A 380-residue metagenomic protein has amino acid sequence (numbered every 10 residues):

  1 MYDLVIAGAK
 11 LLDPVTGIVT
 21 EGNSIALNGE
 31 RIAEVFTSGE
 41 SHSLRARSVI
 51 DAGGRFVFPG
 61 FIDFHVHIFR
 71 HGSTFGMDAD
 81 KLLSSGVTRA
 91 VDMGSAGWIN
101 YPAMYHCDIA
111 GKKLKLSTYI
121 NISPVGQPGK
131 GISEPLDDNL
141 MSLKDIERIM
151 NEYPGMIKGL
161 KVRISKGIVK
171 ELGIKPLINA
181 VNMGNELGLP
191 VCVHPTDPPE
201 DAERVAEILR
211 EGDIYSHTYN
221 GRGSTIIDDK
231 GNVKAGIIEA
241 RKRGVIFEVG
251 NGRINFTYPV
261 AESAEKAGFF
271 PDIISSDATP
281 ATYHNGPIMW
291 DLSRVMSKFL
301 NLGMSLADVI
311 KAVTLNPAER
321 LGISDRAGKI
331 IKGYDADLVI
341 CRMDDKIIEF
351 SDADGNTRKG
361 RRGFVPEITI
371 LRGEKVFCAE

Functional and structural regions predicted by a protein language model:
Y2-A7, V15, N28, H42-T88: Replace "His-x-His-based motif
A9, I25, E30, G54 (+11 more regions): Divalent metal-coordination and catalytic microenvironments
G17-L27: A conserved glycine-rich beta-strand in the N-terminal activation segment of trypsin-fold
F58, C107-Y119, A180-L187, A240: Alpha-helix-loop-beta-strand connector modules within alpha/beta enzyme cores
A79-I164: Divalent-metal coordination cores built from histidine and acidic residues
V162-N285: Active-site core of metal-dependent hydrolases
P259-M343: His/Asp/Glu-enriched, well-ordered alpha-helical/loop segment that forms or immediately abuts the divalent-metal
D335-E380: C-terminal cap of metal-dependent C-N hydrolases
